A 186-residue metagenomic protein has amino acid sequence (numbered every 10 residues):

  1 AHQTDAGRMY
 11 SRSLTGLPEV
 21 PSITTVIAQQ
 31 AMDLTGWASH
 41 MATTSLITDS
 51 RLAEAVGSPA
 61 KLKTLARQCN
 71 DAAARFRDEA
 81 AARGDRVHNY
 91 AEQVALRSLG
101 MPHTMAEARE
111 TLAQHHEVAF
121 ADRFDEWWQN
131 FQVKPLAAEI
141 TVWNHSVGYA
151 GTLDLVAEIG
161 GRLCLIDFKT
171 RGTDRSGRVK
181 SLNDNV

Functional and structural regions predicted by a protein language model:
A1-A150: Metal-dependent nuclease catalytic cores that hydrolyze phosphodiester bonds in DNA/RNA, characterized by
L136-V186: Mg2+/Mn2+-dependent nuclease catalytic core
